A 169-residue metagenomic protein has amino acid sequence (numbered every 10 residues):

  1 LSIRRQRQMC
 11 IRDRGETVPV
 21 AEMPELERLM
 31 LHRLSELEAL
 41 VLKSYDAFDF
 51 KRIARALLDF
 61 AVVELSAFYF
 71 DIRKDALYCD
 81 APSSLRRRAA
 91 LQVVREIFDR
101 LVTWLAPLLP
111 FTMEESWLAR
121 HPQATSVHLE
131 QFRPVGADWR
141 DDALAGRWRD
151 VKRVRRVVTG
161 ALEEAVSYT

Functional and structural regions predicted by a protein language model:
L1-R7, I11, Y168-T169: Single conserved hydrophobic/aromatic residue that forms the stacking wall/gate of nucleotide- or nucleobase-binding
R12-L42, F70-S167: Acidic, turn-prone loop/beta-hairpin segments
Y45-R52: Short helix-adjacent coil turns
A54, L58: Aromatic-lined ligand-binding clefts that engage carbohydrates, nucleic acids, or primary amines
